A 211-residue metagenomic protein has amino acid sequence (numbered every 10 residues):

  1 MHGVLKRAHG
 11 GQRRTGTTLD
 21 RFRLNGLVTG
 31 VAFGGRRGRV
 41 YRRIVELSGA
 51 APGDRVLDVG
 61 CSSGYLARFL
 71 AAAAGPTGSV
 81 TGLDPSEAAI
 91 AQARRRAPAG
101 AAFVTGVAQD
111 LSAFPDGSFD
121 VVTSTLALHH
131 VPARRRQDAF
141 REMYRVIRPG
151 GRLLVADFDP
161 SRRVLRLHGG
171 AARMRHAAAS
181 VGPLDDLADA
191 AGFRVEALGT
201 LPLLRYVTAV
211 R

Functional and structural regions predicted by a protein language model:
M1-G26: N-terminal, positively charged/glycine-rich alpha-helical extensions of SAM-dependent methyltransferases
A8-Q12, V28-T29, F33-G34, R152-T208: C-terminal alpha-helical "lid/dimerization" subdomain adjacent to the S-adenosyl-L-methionine
D20-G38: Class I SAM-dependent methyltransferase Rossmann-like catalytic core, especially the SAM/SAH-binding loop
G35-P52, F69: Conserved alpha-helix/loop element of class I SAM-dependent methyltransferases that forms part of the SAM/SAH-binding
L57, S62-D110: Class I SAM-dependent methyltransferase SAM/SAH-binding core
P76-T77, I147-R152: Short glycine-dipeptide loop
S112-V121: A short acidic, Gly/Pro-enriched loop at the edge of an enzyme's catalytic core that lines a small-molecule cofactor
Q137-P149: A short glycine-rich, Lys/Arg-flanked "PGG" loop and its adjoining helix->strand segment in the class I
